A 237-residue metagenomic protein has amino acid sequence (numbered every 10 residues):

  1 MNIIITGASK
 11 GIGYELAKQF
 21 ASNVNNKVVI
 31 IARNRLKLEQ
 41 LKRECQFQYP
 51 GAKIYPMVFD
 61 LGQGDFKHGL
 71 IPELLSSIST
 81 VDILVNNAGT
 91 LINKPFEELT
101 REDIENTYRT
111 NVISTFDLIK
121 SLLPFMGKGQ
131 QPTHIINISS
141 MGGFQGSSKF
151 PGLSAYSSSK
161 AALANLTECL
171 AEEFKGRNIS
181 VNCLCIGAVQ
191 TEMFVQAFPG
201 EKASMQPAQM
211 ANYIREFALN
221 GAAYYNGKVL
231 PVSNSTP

Functional and structural regions predicted by a protein language model:
S9-K10: Conserved glycine-rich cofactor-binding loop
V24-L41: Conserved glycine-rich Rossmann-like NAD(P)H-binding loop of the short-chain dehydrogenase/reductase
N87-I92: Conserved NAD(P)H cofactor-binding loop of Rossmann-fold oxidoreductase domains
P95-F96, D103-E105: Substrate-binding pocket helix/loop in short-chain dehydrogenase/reductase
I119, Y156-S159: Active-site helix of classical SDR
S140: Residue(s) in the substrate-gating loop at a strand-loop-helix junction that position the organic substrate next
G176, C183-L184, P199-P237: C-terminal helical subdomain
